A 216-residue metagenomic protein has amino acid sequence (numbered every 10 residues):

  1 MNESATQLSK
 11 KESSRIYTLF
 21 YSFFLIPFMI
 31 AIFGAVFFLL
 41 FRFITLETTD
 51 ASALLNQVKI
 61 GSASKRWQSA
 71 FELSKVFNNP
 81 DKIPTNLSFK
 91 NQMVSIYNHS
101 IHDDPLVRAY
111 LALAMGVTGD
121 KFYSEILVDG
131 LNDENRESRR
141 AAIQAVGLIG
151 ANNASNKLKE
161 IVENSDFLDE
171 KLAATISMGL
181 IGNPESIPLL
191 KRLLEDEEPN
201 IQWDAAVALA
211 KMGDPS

Functional and structural regions predicted by a protein language model:
M1-E12: N-terminal intrinsically disordered, acidic low-complexity segments at the extreme N-terminus
Y21-R42: Hydrophobic membrane-insertion alpha-helices, especially the h-region of bacterial N-terminal signal peptides
P27-F33, R66-V76: HEAT-repeat alpha-solenoid elements in large eukaryotic scaffold proteins
T45-V58, N79-S100, D120-N132, A151-E163 (+2 more regions): Amphipathic alpha-helical scaffolding segments comprising HEAT/armadillo-like alpha-solenoid repeats
G61-S62, I101-D104, E134-N135, D166-F167 (+1 more regions): Short inter-helical turns and helix N-cap capping residues of alpha-solenoid HEAT/ARM repeat scaffolds
L73-D81, M115, G119, V146 (+5 more regions): Alpha-solenoid repeat junctions
